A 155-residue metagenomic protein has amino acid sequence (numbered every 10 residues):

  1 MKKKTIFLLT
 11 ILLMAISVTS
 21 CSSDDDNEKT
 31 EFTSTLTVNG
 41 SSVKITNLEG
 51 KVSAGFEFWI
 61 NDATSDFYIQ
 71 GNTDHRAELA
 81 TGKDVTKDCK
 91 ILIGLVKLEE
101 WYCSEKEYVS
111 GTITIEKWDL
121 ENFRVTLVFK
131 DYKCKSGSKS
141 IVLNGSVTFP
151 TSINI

Functional and structural regions predicted by a protein language model:
M1-F7: Bacterial N-terminal signal peptides that target proteins for export
K2, A15-S42, I155: Bacterial Sec-dependent N-terminal signal peptides
L9-A15: Hydrophobic helical h-region of N-terminal Sec-dependent signal peptides in bacterial secretory/periplasmic proteins
T37-S41, N61-A63, G137: Short strand-coil-strand connectors
G40-V52: Short, surface-exposed loop motifs enriched in S/T, G, D/E and P with embedded aromatic residues
V43-I45, S65, I141: Short, isolated positions in well-ordered beta-strands
E49-N122, K135: Surface-exposed helix/loop patches within compact recognition domains
K117-I155: C-terminal or internal capping secondary-structure element at the end of a domain, subdomain, or sheet
